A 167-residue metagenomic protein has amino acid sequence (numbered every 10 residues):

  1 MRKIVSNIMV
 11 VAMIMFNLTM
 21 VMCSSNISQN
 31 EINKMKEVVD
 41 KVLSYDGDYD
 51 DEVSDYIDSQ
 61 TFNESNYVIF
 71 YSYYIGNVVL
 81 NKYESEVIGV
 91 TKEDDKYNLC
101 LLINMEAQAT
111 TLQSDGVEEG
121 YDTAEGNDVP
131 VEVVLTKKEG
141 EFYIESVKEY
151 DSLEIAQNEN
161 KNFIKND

Functional and structural regions predicted by a protein language model:
M1-S6: Positively charged n-region of N-terminal signal peptides that target proteins for export
M13-L18: Hydrophobic core
M20-M22: C-terminal motif of bacterial Sec signal peptides marking the signal peptidase cleavage site
S24-L80: Core segments of small alpha/beta cavity-forming domains
S28-K36, A124, D128, L153: Solvent-exposed, acidic/flexible segments
L43-G47, I103-T111, L135-E139: Beta-strand elements of well-folded, non-transmembrane domains
Y71-D122: Surface-exposed, charged secondary-structure patches
G116, E125-D167: Low-complexity, intrinsically disordered terminal/linker segments enriched in charged and Gly/Pro repeats
